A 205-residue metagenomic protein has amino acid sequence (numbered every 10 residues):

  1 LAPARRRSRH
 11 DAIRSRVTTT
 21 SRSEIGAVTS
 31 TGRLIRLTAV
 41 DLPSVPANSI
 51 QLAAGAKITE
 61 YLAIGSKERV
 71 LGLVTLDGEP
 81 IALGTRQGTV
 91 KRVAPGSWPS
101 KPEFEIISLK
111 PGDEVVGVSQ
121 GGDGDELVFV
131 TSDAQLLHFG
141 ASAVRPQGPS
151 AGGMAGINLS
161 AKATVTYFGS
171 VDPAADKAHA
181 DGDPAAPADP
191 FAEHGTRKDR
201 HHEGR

Functional and structural regions predicted by a protein language model:
L1-R205: C-terminal interaction appendages of subunits in large macromolecular complexes
